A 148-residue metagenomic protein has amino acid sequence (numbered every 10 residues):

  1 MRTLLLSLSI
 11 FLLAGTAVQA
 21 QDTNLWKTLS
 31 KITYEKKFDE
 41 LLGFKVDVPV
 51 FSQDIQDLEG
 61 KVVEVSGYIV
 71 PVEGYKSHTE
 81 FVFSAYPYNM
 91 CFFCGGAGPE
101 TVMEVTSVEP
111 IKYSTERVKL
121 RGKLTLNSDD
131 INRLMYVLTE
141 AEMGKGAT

Functional and structural regions predicted by a protein language model:
T3-A14: Sec-dependent N-terminal signal peptides
A20-T148: OB-fold and OB-like single-stranded nucleic-acid-recognition modules and their adjacent interaction interfaces
